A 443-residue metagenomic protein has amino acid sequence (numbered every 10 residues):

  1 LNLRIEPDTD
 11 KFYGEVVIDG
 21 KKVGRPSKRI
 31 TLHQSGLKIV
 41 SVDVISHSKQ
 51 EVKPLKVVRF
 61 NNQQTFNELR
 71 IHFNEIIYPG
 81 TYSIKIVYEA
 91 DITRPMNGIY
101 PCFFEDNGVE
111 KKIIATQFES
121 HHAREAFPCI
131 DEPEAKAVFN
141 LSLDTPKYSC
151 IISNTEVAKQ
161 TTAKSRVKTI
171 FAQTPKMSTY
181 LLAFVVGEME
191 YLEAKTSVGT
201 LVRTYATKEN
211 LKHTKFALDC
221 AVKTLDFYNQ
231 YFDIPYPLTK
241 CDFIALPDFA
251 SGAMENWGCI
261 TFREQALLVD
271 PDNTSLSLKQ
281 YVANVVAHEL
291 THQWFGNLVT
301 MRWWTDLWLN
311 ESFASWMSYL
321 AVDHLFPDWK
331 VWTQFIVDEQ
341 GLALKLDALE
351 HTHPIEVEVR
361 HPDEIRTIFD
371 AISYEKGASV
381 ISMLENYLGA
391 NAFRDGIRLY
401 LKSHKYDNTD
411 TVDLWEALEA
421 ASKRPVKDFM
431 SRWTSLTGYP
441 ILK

Functional and structural regions predicted by a protein language model:
L1-R4, I18, V57-F60, H72-I76 (+2 more regions): Beta-strand-rich interaction surfaces with strong enrichment in secreted/lumenal proteins
L1-V17, R25, V40, H47-K49 (+3 more regions): N-terminal, polar/Ser/Thr-rich
K11-V17, S27-R29, E68, T81-K85 (+4 more regions): Intrinsic-disorder/low-complexity, polar/charged segments enriched in Ser/Thr/Lys/Arg/Asp/Glu/Gln
V17-K38, C129-D131, A137-P146: Surface-exposed beta-strand/loop patches in extracellular or lumenal glycoproteins
R29, V52-Y78, I113-R124, E264-V285: Aromatic/His-enriched, Gly/Pro-containing loop or helix-boundary segments that lie immediately adjacent to catalytic
L37-D106: A surface-exposed beta-strand-loop module
L69, Y78, K85-E193, F216: Extended, low-hydrophobicity, Ser/Thr/Pro/Gly-biased non-transmembrane segments
I113, F171, L201-K443: Hydrophobic alpha-helical and helix-loop surface patches within well-folded domains that function as non-catalytic
